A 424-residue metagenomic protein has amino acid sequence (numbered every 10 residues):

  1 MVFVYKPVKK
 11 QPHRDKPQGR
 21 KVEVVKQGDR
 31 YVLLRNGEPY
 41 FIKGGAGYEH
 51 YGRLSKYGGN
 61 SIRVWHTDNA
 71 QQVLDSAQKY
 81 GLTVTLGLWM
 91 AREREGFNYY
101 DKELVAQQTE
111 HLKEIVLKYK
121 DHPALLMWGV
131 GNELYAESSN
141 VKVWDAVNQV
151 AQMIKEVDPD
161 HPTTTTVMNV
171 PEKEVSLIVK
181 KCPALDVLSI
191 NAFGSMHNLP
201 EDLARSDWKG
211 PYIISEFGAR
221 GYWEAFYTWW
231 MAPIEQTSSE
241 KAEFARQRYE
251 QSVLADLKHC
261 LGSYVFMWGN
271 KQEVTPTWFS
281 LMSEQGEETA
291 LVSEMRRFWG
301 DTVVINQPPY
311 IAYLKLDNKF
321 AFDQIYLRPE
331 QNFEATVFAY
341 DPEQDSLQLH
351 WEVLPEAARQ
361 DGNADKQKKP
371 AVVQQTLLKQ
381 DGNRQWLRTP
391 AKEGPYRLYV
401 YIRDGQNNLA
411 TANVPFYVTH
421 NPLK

Functional and structural regions predicted by a protein language model:
M1-K21: Bacterial Sec-dependent signal peptides at the C-terminal "C-region" and cleavage site
E23, Q27, R35-P39, G44 (+6 more regions): Substrate-binding clefts and catalytic carboxylate motifs of secreted carbohydrate-active enzymes
G28, L34, E38-L185, N198 (+6 more regions): Active-site mouth of glycoside hydrolases
N169, K173-W223, Y227-W230: Aromatic- and acid-rich polysaccharide-binding/catalytic face of secreted or lumenal carbohydrate-active enzymes
N383-L387: Short strand-edge motifs at loop-to-beta-strand transitions and within beta-strands of extracellular beta-rich domains
R388-K392: Residue-level recognition of secondary-structure-to-loop junctions
V418-K424: Extracellular interdomain linker/stem segments of modular secreted and single-pass surface proteins
